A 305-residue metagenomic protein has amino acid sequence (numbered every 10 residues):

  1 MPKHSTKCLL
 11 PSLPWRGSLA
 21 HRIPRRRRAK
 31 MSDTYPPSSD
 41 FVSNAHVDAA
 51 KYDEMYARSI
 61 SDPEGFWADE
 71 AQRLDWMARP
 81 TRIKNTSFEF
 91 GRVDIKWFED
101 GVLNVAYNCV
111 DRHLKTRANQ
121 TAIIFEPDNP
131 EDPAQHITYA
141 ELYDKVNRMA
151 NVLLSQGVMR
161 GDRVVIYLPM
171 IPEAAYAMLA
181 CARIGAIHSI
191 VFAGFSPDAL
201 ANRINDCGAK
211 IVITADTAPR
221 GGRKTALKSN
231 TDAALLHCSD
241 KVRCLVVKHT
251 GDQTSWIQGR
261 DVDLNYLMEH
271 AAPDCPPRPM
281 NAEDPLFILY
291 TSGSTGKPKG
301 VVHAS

Functional and structural regions predicted by a protein language model:
M31-I95: N-terminal amphipathic, basic-rich helices that act as targeting or association modules
I60-R82, D100-I124, E283: A short N-terminal helical cap/helix-turn-helix that marks the beginning of AMP-binding/adenylate-forming
C109-I137, G251-S255: AMP-dependent adenylate-forming
N119-T121, L245-V247, I257-Y290, K297 (+1 more regions): Conserved pre-ATP/AMP-binding loop-to-beta segment of ANL
I123-L179, S196-A201, R260-E269, S305: Conserved AMP-binding/adenylate-forming core of the ANL superfamily
V164, C181, P285, T291-S294: Conserved S/T- and glycine-rich ATP-binding loop of Class I adenylate-forming
R183-Y266: Structural core segment of the AMP-binding/adenylate-forming
